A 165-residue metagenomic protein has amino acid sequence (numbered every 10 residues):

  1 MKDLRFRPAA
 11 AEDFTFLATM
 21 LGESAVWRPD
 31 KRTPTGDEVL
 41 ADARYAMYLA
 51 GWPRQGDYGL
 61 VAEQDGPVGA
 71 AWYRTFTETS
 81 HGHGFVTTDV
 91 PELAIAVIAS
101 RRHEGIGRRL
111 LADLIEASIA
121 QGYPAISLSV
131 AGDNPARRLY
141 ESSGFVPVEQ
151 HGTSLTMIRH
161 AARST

Functional and structural regions predicted by a protein language model:
M1-E12, S24, R163-T165: Conserved N-terminal entry element of GNAT/NAT acetyltransferase domains
L17: Hydrophobic pocket/interface hotspot
P34-G59, Q64: Active-site rim helix/loop that mediates acceptor-substrate recognition in acyltransferases
G56-V61, A70, A94, S154-T156: Short hydrophobic/aromatic beta-strand element in the GNAT-like acyltransferase core that lines or flanks the acyl-donor
E63-Q64, V68-I95: Conserved acyl-donor/pantetheine-binding loop and adjacent beta-alpha core of acyl/acetyltransferases and related
T87-P91, P124-R137, E141-T165: C-terminal "cap" of GNAT-fold acetyltransferases
E92-H103, V130: A short, internal acetyl-CoA/4′-phosphopantetheine-binding micro-motif in the GNAT/acyltransferase core
A94, H103-A120, E141-S142: Conserved acetyl-CoA-binding loop-helix of GNAT-fold acetyltransferases
